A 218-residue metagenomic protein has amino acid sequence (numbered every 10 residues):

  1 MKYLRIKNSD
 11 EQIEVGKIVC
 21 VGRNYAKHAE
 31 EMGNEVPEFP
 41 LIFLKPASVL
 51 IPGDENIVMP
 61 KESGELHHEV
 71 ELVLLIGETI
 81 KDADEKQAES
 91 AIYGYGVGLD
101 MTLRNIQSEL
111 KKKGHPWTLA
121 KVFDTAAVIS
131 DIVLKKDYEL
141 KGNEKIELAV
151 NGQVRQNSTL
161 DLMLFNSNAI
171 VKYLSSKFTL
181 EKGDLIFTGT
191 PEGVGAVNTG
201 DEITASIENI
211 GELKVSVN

Functional and structural regions predicted by a protein language model:
M1-K177, E181, L185, G193-N218: Catalytic-core "active-site belt" of small-molecule-metabolizing enzymes, emphasizing His/Asp/Glu-rich regions
T190: Switch II (G3) loop of P-loop NTPases
